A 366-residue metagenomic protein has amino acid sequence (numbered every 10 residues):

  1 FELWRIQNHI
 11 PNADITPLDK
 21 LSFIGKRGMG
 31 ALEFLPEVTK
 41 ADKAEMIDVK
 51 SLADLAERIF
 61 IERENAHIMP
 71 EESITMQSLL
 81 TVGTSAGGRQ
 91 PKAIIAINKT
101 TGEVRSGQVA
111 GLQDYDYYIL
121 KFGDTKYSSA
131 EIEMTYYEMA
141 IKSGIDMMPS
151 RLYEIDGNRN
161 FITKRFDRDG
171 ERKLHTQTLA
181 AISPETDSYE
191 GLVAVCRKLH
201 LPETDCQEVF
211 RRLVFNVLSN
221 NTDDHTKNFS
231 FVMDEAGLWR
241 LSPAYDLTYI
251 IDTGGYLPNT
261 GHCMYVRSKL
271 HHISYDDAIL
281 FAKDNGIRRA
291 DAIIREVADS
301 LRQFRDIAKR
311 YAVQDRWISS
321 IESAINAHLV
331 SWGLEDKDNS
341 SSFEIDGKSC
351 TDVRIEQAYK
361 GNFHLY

Functional and structural regions predicted by a protein language model:
F1-Y366: Phosphate/dinucleotide-binding and metal-coordinating scaffold of catalytic cores in nucleotide-dependent enzymes
